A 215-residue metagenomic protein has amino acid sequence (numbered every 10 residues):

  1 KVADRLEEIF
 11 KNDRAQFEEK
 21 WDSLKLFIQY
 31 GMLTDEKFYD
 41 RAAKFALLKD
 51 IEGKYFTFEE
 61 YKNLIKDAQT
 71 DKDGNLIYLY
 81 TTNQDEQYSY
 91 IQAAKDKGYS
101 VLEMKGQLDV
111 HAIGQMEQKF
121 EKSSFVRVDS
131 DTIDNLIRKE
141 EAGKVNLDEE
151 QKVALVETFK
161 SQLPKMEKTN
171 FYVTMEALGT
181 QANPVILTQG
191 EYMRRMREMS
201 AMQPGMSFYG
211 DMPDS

Functional and structural regions predicted by a protein language model:
K1-S215: Conserved GHKL (Bergerat-fold) ATPase module
